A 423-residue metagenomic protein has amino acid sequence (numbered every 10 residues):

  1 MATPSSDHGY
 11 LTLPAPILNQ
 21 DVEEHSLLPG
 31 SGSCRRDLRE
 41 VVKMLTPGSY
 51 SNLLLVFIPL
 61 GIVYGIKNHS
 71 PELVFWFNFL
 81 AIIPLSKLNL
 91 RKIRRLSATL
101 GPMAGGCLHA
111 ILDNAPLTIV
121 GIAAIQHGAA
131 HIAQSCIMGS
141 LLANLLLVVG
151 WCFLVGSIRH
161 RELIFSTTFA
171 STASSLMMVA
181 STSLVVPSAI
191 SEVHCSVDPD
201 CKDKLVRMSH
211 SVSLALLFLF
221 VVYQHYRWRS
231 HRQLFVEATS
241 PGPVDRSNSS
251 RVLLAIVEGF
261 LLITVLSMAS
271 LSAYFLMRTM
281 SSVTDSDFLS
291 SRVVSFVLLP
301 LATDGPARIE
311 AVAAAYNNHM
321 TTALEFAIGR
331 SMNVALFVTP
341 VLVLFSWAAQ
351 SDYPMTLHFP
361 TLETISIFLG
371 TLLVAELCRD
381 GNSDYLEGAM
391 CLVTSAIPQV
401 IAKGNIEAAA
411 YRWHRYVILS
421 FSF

Functional and structural regions predicted by a protein language model:
A2-F423: Hydrophobic alpha-helical segments, chiefly the membrane-spanning helices and signal/signal-anchor peptides
